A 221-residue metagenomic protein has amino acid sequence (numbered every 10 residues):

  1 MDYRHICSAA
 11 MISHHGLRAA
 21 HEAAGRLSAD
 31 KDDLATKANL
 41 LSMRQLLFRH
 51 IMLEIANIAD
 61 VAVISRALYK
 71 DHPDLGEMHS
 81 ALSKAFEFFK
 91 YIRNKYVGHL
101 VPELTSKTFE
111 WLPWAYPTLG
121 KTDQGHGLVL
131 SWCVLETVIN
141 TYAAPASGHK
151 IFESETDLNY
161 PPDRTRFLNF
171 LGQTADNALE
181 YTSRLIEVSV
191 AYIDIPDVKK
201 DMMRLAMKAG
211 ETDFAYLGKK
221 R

Functional and structural regions predicted by a protein language model:
M1-F88, E103-T105, W111-R221: Amphipathic alpha-helical interface segments
G98-H99: Histidine-centered active-site/metal-ligand motif
